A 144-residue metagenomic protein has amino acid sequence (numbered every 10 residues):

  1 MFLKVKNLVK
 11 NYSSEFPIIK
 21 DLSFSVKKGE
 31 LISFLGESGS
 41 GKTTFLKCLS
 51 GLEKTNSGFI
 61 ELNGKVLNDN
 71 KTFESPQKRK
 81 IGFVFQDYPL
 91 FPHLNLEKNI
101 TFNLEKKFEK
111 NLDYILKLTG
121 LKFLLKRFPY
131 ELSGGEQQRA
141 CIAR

Functional and structural regions predicted by a protein language model:
S33, F83, A140-R144: ABC ATPase nucleotide-binding domain "signature" region
L35-E37: The feature captures the beta-strand-to-loop junction immediately N-terminal to the Walker
S50: Helix-to-loop junction immediately C-terminal to a conserved catalytic motif
K65, F108-L125: Conserved ABC ATPase "signature" region
V66-G82: ABC ATPase NBD coupling module
L94-N103: Short coil-to-helix segment of the ABC ATPase nucleotide-binding domain corresponding to the Q-loop/switch region
F128-L132, E136-Q138: Conserved ABC ATPase signature
